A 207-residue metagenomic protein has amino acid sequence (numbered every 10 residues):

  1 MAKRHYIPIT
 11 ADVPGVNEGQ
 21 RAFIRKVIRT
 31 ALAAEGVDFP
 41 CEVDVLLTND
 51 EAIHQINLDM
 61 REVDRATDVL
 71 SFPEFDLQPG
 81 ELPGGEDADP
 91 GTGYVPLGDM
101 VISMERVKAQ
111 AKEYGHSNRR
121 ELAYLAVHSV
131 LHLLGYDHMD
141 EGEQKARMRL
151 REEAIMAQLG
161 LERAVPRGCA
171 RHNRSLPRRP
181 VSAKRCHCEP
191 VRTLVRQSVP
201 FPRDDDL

Functional and structural regions predicted by a protein language model:
M1-A123, L131-R179, F201-P202, D206-L207: An acidic/histidine-cluster motif and surrounding catalytic segment that typifies divalent-metal-assisted enzyme active
R178, L194-R196: Compositionally biased, low-complexity segments
C186-C188: Cysteine-centered motifs
